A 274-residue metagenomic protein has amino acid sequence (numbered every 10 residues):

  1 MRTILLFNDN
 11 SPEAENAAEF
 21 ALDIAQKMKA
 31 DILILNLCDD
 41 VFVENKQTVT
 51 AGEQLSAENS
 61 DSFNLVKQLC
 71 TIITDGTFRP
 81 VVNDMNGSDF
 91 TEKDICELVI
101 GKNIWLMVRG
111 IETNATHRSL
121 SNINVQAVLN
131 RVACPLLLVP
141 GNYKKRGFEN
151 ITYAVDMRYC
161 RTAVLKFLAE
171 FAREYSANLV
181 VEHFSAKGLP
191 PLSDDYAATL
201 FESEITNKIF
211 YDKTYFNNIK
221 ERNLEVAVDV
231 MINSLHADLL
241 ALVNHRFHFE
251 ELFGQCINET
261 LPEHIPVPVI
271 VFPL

Functional and structural regions predicted by a protein language model:
M1-G52, N150-N217, A237-L239, H264 (+1 more regions): Small/aliphatic-rich secondary-structure junction motif
V41-F42, T116, R146, L189 (+1 more regions): Generic structural signal for helix capping and beta-alpha/helix-loop junctions
A51-N64: A short acidic, glycine-rich active-site loop that binds or catalyzes chemistry on phosphate/adenosine moieties
T71-M107, I209-E259, E263, V267: Structural beta-alpha unit
K102-A133: Helix-enriched interaction subdomains in cytosolic or periplasmic regions, typified by TIR/SEFIR signaling/NADase cores
V108-I111, A133-G141, V243, V269-L274: Short beta-strand elements of ligand-binding domains
L120-N124, R131-P140, K145, M157-A169: Active-site glycine-rich loop that binds ribose-phosphate moieties when present
S121-V125, D195-L200, F253-N258: Charged helix-capping and loop-helix junction motifs
